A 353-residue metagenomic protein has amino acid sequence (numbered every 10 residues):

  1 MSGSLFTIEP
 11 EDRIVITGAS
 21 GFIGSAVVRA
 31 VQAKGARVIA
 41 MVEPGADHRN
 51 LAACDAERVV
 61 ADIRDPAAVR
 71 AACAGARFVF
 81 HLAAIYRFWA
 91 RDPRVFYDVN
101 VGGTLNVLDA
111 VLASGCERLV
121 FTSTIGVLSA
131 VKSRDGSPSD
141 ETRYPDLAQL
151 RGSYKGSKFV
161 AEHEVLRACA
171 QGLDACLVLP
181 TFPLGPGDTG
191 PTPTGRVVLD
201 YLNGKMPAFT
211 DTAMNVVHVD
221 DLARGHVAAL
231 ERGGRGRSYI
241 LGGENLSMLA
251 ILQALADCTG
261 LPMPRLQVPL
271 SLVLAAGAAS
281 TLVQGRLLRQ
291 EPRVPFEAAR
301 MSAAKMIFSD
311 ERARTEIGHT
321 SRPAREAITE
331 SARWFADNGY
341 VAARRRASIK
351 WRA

Functional and structural regions predicted by a protein language model:
S2-D12, R289-A353: C-terminal amphipathic/interface module of NAD(P)-dependent oxidoreductases and related NAD-binding regulators
F6-K34: N-terminal Rossmann NAD(P)H-binding glycine-rich loop of SDR-like oxidoreductase domains
A46-A52, A56-G102, A110: NAD(P)H-binding glycine-rich loop region in Rossmannoid oxidoreductase-like domains and their noncatalytic homologs
L105-Y154: Conserved Rossmann-fold NAD(P)-dependent oxidoreductase catalytic core, especially the SDR/UDP-sugar
N106, V160, P193, T210-L230 (+1 more regions): Substrate-positioning beta->alpha
S123, E162-P186: Conserved beta-loop-beta element that borders a ligand/cofactor-binding pocket
P145-Q149, R196-V217, D221, G233: A conserved pocket-lining segment of Rossmann-fold NAD(P)-dependent short-chain dehydrogenase/reductase
G225-R293, E326-F335, G339-A353: Mid/C-terminal beta-alpha module of Rossmann-like enzyme folds, strongest in SDR-family dehydrogenases/epimerases
